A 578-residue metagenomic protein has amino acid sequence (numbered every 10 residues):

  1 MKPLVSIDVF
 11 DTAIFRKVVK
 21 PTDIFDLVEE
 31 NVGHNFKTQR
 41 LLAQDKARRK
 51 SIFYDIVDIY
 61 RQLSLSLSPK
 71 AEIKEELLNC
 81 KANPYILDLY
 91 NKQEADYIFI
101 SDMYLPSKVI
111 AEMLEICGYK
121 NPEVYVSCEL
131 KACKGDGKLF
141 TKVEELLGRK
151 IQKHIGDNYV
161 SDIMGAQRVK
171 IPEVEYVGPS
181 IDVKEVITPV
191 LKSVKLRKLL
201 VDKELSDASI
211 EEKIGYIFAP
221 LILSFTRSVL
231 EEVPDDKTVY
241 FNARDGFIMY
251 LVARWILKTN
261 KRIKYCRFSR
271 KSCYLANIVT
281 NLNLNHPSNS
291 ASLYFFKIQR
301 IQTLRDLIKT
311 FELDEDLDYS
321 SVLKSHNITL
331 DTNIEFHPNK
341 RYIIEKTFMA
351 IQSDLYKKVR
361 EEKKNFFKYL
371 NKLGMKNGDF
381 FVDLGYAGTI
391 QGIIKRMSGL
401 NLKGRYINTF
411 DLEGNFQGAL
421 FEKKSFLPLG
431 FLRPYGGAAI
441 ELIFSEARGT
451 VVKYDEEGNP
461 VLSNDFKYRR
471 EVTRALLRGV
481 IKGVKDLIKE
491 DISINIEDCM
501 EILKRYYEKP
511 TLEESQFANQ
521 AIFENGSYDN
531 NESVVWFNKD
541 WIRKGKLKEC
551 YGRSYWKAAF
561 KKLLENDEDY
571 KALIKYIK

Functional and structural regions predicted by a protein language model:
K2-Q39: Active-site neighborhood of HAD-like aspartate-dependent phosphohydrolases
S6, I98, D102, K153 (+2 more regions): Short glycine-rich phosphate-binding loop at a beta-alpha junction
I24-K74: A metal-dependent, Asp-based hydrolase signature
S66-E115, E123-C128, F241: Substrate-recognition element of Asp-dependent hydrolases with the DxDx(T/V) motif
G135-D162, D379: Conserved Lys-Pro-Asp/Glu-containing loop-to-beta segment of HAD-superfamily phosphomonoesterases, centered on
N158-E173, I390-Q391: Acidic, divalent-metal-coordinating active-site segment for phosphoryl/phosphodiester hydrolysis, typified by short
I210-F225, A276-I278, N283-N285, L304 (+2 more regions): Long, contiguous domain-sized segments
K261-L307: Long, charge-dense
